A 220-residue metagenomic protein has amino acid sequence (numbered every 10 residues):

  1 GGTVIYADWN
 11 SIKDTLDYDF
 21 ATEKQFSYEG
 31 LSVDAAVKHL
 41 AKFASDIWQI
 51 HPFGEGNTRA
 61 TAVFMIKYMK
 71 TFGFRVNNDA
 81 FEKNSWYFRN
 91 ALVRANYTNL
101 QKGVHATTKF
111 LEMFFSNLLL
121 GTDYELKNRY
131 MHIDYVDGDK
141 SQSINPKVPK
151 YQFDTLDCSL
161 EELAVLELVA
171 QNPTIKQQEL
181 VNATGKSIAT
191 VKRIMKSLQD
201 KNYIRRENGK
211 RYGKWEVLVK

Functional and structural regions predicted by a protein language model:
G1-K220: FIC/Doc superfamily catalytic core
